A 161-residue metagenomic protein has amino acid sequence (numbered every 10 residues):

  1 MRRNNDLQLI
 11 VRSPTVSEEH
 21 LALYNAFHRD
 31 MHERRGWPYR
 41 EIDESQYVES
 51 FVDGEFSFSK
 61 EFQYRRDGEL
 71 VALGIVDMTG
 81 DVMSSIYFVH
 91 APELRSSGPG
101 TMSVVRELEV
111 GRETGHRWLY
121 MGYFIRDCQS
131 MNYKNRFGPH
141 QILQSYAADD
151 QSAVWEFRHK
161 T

Functional and structural regions predicted by a protein language model:
M1-S96, R136: A conserved beta-strand-loop-helix scaffold within acyl/acetyltransferase catalytic domains
S17-E18, E49-E55, T101-V105, T114-M121 (+1 more regions): Noncatalytic linker/hinge segments flanking ATPase motor cores
E19-A22, S130-M131, E156-K160: Short, solvent-exposed polar/charged micro-motifs at secondary-structure junctions
F62-Y146: Aromatic (often tryptophan-rich) hydrophobic motifs at membrane interfaces
Q141-T161: C-terminal domain-closing interface element
